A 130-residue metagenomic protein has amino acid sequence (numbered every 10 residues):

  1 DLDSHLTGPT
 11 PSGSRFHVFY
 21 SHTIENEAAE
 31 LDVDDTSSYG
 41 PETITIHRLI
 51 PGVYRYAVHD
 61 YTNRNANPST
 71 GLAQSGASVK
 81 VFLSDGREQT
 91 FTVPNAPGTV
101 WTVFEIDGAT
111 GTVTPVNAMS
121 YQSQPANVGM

Functional and structural regions predicted by a protein language model:
D1-M130: Intrinsic-disorder/low-complexity signal
